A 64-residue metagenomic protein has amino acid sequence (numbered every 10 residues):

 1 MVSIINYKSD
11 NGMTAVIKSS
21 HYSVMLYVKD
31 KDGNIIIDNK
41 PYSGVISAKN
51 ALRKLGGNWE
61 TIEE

Functional and structural regions predicted by a protein language model:
M1-K29: Short N-terminal "domain-start" leader segments that mark the transition from disordered tails or signal peptides into
S3, D32-E64: Mixed-charge, Lys/Arg-enriched low-complexity segments
